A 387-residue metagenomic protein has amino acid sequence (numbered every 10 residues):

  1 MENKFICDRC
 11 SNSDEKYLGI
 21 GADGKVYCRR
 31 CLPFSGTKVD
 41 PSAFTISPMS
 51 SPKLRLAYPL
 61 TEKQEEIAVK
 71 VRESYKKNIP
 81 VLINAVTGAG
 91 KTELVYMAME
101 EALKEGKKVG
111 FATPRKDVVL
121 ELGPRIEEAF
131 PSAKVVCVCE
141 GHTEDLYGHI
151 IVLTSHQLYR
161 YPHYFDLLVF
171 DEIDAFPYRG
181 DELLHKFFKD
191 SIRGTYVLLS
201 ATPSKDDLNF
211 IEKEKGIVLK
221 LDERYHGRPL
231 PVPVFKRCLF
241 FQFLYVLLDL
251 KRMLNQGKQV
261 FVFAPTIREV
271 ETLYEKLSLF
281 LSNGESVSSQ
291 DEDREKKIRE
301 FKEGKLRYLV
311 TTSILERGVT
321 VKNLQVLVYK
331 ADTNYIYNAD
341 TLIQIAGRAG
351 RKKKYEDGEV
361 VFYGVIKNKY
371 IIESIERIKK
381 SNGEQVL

Functional and structural regions predicted by a protein language model:
E2-S47: Interdomain "pre-motor" coupling segment immediately N-terminal to P-loop NTPase/helicase cores
N84-T92, A102, K107-L122, R252-S278: Conserved strand-helix element at the start of the C-terminal RecA-like helicase core
R125-Y161, K296-K297: Inter-Walker segment of RecA-like/P-loop motor cores
K134-D145, S286-T312: Conserved helicase ATPase core of P-loop NTP-dependent helicases/translocases
H163-K236, F243-L248: Post-DEXD/H (motif II) to motif III coupling segment of the RecA-like Helicase ATP-binding lobe
E172-A175, K302-R307, S313-E356, G364-I366: Conserved RecA-like helicase motor core of SF1/SF2 enzymes
R193-D206, Y329, A346-I375: Conserved segment of the helicase C-terminal RecA-like domain
K215-G284: Conserved interdomain linker/interface between the two RecA-like ATPase lobes of SF2 helicase motors
